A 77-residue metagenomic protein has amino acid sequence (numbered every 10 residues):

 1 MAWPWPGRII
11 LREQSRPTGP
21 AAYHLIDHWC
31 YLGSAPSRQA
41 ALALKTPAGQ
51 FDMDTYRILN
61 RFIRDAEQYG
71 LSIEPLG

Functional and structural regions predicted by a protein language model:
M1-G77: Conserved catalytic/ligand-binding micro-motifs in nucleotide and anionic cofactor chemistry
